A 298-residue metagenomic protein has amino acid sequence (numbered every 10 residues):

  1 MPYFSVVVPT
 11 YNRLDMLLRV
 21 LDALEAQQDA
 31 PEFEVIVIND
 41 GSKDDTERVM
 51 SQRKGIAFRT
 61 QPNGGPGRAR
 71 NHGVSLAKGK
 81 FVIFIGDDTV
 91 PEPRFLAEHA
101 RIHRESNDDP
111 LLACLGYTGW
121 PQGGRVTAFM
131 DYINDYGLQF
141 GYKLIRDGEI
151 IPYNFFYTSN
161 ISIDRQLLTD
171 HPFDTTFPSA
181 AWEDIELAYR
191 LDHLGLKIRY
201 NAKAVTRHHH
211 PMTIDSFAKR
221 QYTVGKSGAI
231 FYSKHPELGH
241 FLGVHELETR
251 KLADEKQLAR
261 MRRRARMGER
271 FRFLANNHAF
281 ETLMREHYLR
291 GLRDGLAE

Functional and structural regions predicted by a protein language model:
D22-E32: Short, acidic, metal-binding catalytic loop of nucleotide-sugar glycosyltransferases
A23, N39-R48, G86-V90: A conserved acidic beta->alpha catalytic loop
Q61-A77: Glycine-rich, basic loop-to-helix element that forms the pyrophosphate-binding segment of sugar-nucleotide handling
V82: Short aromatic/hydrophobic "clamp" motif used to bind/position activated sugar donors
P93-M130: Conserved donor NDP-sugar-binding/catalytic core segment of glycosyltransferases
N107, Y117, I133-Y153: Short, flexible, basic/aromatic active-site loop/helix in glycosyltransferases
L144-I163, P178-W182: A recurrent flexible, glycine/aromatic-enriched loop bordering the glycosyltransferase active site that acts as
T223-K226, F241-E298: Non-catalytic, C-terminal membrane-associated alpha-helical segments of glycosyltransferases
